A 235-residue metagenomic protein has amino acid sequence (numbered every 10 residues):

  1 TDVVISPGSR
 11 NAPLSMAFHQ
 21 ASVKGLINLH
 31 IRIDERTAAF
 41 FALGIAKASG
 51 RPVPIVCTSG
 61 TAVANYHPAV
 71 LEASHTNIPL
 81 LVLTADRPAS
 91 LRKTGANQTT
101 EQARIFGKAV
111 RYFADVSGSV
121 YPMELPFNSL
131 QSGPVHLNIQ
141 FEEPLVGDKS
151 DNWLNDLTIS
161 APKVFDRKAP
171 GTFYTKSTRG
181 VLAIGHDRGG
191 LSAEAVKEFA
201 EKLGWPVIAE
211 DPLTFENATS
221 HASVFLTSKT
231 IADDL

Functional and structural regions predicted by a protein language model:
T1, I45-G50, P126-Q131, P170-G180 (+2 more regions): Glycine-rich phosphate/diphosphate-binding loops that line cofactor/substrate pockets in enzymes
D2-M16: N-terminal glycine-rich anion-binding loops that anchor highly charged ligand groups
V3-S6, L81-A85, W205-D211: Short internal beta-strands
S6-G8, V116-G118, N138-F141, A183-G189 (+1 more regions): Structural motif
R10, L26-L29, L125-S177: Conformationally flexible catalytic loops at phosphate/diphosphate-handling active centers
A12-A89: Thiamine diphosphate
K47, S59, N65, I184-L235: Glycine-rich, anion-gripping cofactor-binding loops and their flanking helix/strand elements in enzyme active sites
R51, A89, N97-G133: Conserved thiamine diphosphate
